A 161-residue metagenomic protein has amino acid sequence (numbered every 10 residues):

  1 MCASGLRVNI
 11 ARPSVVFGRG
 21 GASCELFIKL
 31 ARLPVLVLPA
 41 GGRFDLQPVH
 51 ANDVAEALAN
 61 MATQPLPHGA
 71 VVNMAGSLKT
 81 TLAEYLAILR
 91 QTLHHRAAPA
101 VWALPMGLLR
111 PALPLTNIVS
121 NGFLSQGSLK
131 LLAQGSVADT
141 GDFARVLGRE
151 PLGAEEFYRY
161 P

Functional and structural regions predicted by a protein language model:
M1-G20, K29: Conserved beta-loop-beta element that borders a ligand/cofactor-binding pocket
A22-S23, A40-T63, A70-N73: Substrate-positioning beta->alpha
F27-P39: A short C-terminal helix-loop "cap" of Rossmann-like NAD(P)-dependent dehydrogenase/epimerase domains
D45-N52, V72-T92, A103-P114, E150-G153: Substrate-binding strand-loop-helix patch in Rossmann-like NAD(P)-dependent oxidoreductase/epimerase domains
A55-A62, L86-L89, A154, Y158-P161: Hydrophobic "lid"/C-terminal helical patch of Rossmann-like NAD(P)-dependent dehydrogenase/epimerase domains
M61-G76, R96-V101, Q126: Core catalytic loop region at the nicotinamide-binding pocket of NAD(P)H-dependent oxidoreductases
R90-Q134: Terminal hydrophobic/aromatic helix or amphipathic segment near a protein terminus
Q134-P161: Amphipathic terminal alpha-helices
